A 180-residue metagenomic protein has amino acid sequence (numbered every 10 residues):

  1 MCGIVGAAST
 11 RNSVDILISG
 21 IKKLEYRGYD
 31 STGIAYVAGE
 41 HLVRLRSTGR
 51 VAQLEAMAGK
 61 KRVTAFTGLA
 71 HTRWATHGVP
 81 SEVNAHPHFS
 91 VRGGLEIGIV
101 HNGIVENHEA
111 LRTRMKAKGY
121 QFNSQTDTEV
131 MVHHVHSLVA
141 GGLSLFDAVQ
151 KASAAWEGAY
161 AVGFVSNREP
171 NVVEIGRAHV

Functional and structural regions predicted by a protein language model:
M1-R177: Conserved short alpha-helical segments that host acidic/polar catalytic motifs at enzyme active sites
